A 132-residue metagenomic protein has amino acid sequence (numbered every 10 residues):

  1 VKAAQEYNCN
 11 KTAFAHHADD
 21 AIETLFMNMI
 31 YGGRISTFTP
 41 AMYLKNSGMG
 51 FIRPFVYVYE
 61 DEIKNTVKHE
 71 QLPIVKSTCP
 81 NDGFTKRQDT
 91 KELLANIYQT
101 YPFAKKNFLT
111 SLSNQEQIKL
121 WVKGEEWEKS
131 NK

Functional and structural regions predicted by a protein language model:
V1-E62, E125: Active-site adenylate/phosphate-handling loop in enzymes that bind or generate adenylated species
A15, Y43-S47, E70, I74 (+1 more regions): General secondary-structure edge motif
E62-K64, S77: Short glycine-rich, acidic/polar surface loops and turns
L72-K132: The feature marks non-catalytic terminal segments
